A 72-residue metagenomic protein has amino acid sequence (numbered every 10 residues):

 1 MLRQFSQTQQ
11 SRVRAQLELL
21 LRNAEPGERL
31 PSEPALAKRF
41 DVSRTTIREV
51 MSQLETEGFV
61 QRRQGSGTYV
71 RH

Functional and structural regions predicted by a protein language model:
M1-R44, E49-S52, T56-E57: Extreme N-terminal segment that seeds HTH/winged-HTH DNA-binding domains in transcriptional regulators
R29-L30, E55-G65, Y69-H72: Beta-hairpin "wing" of winged helix-turn-helix
